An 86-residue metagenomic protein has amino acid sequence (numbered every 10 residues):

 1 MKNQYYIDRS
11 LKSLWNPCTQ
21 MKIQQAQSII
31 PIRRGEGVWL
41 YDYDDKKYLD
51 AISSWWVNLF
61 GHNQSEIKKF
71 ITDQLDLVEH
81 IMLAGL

Functional and structural regions predicted by a protein language model:
M1-R34: Active-site-adjacent loop/helix segments that line or gate small-molecule/cofactor pockets in enzymes
N3-Q4, K47-L86: Glycine-rich loop-to-alpha-helix module at the N-terminal edge of alpha/beta enzyme cores
S13, G37, S53-S54: Short, low-complexity intrinsically disordered segments
N16, L40, W56-V57: Short linear interaction motif-like sites in intrinsically disordered regions of transcription factors
T19, Y43, L59-F60: Short, isolated positions within intrinsically disordered regulatory regions of eukaryotic proteins
I29-D50: Active-site and channel-lining beta-strand-loop segments that bind or position nucleotide-derived/phosphorylated
